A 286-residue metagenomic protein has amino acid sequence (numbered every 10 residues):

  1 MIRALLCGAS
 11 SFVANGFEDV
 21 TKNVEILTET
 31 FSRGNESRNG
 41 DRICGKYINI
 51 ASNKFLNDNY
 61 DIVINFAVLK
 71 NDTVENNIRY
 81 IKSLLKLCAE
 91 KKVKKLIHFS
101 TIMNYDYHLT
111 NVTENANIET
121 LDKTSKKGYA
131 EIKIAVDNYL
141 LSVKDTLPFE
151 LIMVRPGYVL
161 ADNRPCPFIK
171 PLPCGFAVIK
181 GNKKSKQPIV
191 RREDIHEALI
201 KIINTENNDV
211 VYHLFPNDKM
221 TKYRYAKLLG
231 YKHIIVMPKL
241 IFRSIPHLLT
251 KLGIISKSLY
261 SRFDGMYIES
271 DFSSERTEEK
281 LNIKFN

Functional and structural regions predicted by a protein language model:
I2-N23: N-terminal Rossmann NAD(P)H-binding glycine-rich loop of SDR-like oxidoreductase domains
C7, F31, F66, L96-I102 (+1 more regions): SDR active-site strand-loop-helix element
S37, C44-K91, Y105: NAD(P)H-binding glycine-rich loop region in Rossmannoid oxidoreductase-like domains and their noncatalytic homologs
K70, I102-L109, G157-L160: Active-site segment of SDR-like NAD(P)-dependent oxidoreductases
S83-G128, I152: Conserved Rossmann-fold NAD(P)-dependent oxidoreductase catalytic core, especially the SDR/UDP-sugar
T124-I152: Active-site Tyr-X1-5-Lys
D145-P188, R192: NAD(P)-dependent short-chain dehydrogenase/reductase
A198-S258, S274: Mid/C-terminal beta-alpha module of Rossmann-like enzyme folds, strongest in SDR-family dehydrogenases/epimerases
